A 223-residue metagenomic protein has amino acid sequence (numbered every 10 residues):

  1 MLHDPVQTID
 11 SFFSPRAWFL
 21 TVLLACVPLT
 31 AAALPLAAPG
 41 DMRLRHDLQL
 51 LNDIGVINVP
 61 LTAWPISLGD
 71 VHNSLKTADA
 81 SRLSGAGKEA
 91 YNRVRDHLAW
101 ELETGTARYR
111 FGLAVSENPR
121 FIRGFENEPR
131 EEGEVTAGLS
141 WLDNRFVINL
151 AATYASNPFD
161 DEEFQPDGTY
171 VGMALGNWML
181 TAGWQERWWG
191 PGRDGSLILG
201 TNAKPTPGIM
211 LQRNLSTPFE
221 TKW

Functional and structural regions predicted by a protein language model:
M1-P15: N-terminal secretory signal peptides that target proteins for export/translocation
C26-P28: N-terminal signal peptide c-region/cleavage motif recognized by signal peptidases
A32-I57, K76-G112: N-terminal propeptides
P60-T62, L83-G85, H97-Y109, W141-I148 (+2 more regions): Short loop/turn motifs that connect adjacent beta-strands in outer-membrane beta-barrel proteins
T104, E128-E132, D160-P166, G200-K204: Transmembrane beta-barrel outer-membrane domains
Y109-E117, L150-Y154, A182-E186: Transmembrane beta-barrel strands of outer-membrane/channel proteins
A114-G124, E162, Q185-W223: Surface-exposed coil loops of outer-membrane beta-barrel proteins
V135-W141, T169-L175, A182, I209-L215: Residues on the lipid-exposed face of transmembrane beta-strands in outer-membrane beta-barrel proteins
